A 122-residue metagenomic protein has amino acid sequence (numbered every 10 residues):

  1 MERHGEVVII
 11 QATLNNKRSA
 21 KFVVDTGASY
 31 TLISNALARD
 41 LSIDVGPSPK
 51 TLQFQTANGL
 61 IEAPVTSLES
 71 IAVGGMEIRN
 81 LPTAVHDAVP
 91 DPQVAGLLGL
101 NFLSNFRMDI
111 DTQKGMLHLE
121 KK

Functional and structural regions predicted by a protein language model:
M1-K122: Pepsin/retropepsin-fold aspartyl endopeptidases
